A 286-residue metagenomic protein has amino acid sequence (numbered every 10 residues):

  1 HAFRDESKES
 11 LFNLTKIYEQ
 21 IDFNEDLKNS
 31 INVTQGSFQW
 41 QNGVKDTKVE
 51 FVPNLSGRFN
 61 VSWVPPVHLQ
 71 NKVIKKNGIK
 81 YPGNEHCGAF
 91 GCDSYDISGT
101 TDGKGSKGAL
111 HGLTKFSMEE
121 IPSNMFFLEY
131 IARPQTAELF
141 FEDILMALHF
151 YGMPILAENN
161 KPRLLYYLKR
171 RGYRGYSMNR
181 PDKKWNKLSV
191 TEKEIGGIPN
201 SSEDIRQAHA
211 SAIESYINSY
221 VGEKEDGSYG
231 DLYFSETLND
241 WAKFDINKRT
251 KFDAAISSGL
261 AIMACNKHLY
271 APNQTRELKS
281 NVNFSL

Functional and structural regions predicted by a protein language model:
H1-N179, S215, S219-L286: RNase H-like, metal-dependent nuclease domains and their acidic two-metal-ion catalytic environment used
S177-G222: Short alpha-helix plus adjacent loop in nuclease-associated cores
